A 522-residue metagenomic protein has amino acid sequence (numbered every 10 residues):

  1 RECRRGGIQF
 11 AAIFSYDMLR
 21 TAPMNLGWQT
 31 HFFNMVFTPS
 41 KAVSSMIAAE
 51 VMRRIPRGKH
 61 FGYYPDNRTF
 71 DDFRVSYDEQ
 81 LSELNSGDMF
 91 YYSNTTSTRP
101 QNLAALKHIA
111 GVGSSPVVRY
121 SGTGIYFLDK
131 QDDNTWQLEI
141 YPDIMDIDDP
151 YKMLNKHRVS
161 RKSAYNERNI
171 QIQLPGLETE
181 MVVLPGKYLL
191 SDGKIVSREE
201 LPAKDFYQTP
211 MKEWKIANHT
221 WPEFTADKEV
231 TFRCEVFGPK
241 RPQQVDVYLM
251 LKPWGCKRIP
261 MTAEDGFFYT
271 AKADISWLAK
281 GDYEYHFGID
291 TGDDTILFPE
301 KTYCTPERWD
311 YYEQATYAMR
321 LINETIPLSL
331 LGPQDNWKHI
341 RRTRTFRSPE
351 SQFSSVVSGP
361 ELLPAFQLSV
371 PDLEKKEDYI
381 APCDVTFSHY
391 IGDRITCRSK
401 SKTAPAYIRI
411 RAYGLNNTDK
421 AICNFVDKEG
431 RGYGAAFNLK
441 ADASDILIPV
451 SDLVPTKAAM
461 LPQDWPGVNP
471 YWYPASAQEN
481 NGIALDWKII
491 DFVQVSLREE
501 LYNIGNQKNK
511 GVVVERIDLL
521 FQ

Functional and structural regions predicted by a protein language model:
R1-E83, L249-M261, F267-F298, P306-Y317 (+2 more regions): Polyanion-binding and phosphate-handling cores
D17-K152, S163: Aromatic- and carboxylate-lined catalytic core of secreted/periplasmic carbohydrate-active enzymes
L128-M145, L190, L362-V370, F492-S496: Short, hydrophobic/proline-enriched secondary-structure or compact coil segments at domain edges
D143-M145, G238-Q243, L415-T418: Short proline/glycine-enriched turn/loop motifs at strand-loop junctions of beta-rich domains
D146-V159, Q244, G281-D293, E377-H389 (+1 more regions): Extended Gly/Ser/Thr-rich low-complexity repeat segments, especially those forming or decorating extracellular
I170-E213, K280-G281: C-terminal beta-strand-rich structural cap/linker in extracellular carbohydrate-active enzymes
Y207-W337, R341: Glycan-association/targeting regions that enable binding to alpha-glucans and other polysaccharides
W309-Q522: Beta-rich carbohydrate-recognition modules and glycan-binding surfaces
